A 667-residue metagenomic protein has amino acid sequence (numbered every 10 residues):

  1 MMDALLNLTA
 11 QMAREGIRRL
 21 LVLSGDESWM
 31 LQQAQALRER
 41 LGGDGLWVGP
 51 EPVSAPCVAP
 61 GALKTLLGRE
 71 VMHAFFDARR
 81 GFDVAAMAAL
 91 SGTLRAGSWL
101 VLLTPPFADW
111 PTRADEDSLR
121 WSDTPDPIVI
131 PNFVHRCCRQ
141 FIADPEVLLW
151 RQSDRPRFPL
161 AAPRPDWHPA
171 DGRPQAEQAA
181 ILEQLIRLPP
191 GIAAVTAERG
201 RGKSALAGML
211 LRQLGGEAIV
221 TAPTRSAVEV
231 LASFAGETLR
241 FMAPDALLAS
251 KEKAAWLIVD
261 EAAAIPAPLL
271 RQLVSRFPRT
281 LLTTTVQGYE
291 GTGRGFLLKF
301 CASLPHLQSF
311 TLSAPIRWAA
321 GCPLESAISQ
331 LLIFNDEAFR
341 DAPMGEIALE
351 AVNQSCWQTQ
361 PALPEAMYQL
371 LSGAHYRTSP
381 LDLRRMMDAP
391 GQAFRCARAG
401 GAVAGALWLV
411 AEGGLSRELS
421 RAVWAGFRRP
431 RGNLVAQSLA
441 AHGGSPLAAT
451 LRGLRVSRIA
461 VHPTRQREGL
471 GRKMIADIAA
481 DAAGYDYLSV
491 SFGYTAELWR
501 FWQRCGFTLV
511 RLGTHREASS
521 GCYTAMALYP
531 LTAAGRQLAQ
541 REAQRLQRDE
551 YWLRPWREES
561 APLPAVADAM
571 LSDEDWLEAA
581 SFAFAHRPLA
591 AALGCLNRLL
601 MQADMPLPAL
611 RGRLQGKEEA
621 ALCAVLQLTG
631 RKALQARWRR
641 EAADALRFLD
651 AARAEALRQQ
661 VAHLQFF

Functional and structural regions predicted by a protein language model:
M1-L8, P169-P189: N-terminal pre-P-loop "Q-motif" helix
R18-D26, R38-P50, A194-T196, G216-V228: Conserved RecA-like ASCE P-loop NTPase motor core of nucleic-acid helicases/translocases
M30, K203: Conserved lysine of the Walker
L63-L160: N-terminal accessory nucleic-acid engagement/regulatory domains that precede and modulate ATP-driven motor cores
D123, P127-R173, C301-R340: Conserved coupling/interface region of RecA-like P-loop/ASCE motor cores
A205-M209, R458-D481: Conserved acetyl-CoA-binding loop-helix of GNAT-fold acetyltransferases
A246-L248, W256, P268-L269, S275-Y376 (+2 more regions): Terminal substrate-recognition subdomain of acyl/acetyltransferases
G391-V410, R417: Conserved beta-hairpin
